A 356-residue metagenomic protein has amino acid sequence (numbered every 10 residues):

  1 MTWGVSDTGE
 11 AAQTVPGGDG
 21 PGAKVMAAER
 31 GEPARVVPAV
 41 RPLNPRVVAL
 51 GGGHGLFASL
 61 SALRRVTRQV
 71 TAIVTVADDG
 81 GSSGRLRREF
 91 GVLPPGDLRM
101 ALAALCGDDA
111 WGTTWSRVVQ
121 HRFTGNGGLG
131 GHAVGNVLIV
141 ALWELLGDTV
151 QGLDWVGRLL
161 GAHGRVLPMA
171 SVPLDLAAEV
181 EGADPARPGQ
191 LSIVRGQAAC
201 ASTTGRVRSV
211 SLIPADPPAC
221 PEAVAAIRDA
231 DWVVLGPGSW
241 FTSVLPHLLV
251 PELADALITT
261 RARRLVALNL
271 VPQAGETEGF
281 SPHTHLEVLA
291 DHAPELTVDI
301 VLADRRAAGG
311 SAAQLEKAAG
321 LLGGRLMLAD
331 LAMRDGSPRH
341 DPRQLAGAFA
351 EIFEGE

Functional and structural regions predicted by a protein language model:
T2-E10, G17-N44, S61-V66, T71-L93 (+5 more regions): Conserved phosphate- and dinucleotide-binding cores of soluble alpha/beta proteins, encompassing both enzyme active
T2-G9, V15-G17, T75-G205, S211 (+1 more regions): Electropositive, gly/pro-rich neighborhoods at or near active sites that engage anionic ligands
W3-G9, E29, G279-E356: C-terminal functional extensions of proteins
V48-A49, V234-G236, L265-A267, L302: Structural motif
G55: Hydrophobic/small residue at the entry helix of a nucleotide-binding pocket
Q69, R165, R325-M327: Conserved beta-strand segments of alpha/beta enzyme cores
D78, G238-W240, R306: Flexible loop residues that form catalytic and substrate-binding hotspots at small-molecule/glycan-binding clefts
